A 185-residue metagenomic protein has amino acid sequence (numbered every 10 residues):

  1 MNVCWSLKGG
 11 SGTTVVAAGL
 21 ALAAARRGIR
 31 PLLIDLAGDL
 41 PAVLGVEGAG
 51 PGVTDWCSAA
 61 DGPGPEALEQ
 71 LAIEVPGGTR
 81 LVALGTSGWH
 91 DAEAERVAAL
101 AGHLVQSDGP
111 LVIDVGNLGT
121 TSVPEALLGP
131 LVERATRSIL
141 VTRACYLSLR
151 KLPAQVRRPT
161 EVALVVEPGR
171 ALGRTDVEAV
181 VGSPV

Functional and structural regions predicted by a protein language model:
N2-A37, L104: Walker A/P-loop phosphate-binding motif and the immediately C-terminal alpha-helix
R27-G28, A49, V53-A59, S87 (+4 more regions): Cytoplasmic membrane-interface segments at the C-terminal ends of transmembrane helices
R27-R80: Phosphate-binding loop that captures ATP/GTP phosphates
A67-E69, V75-G85, A92-G102, V115: Flexible loop/N-cap segments at domain edges
L84-S87, S138-I139: Short, basic, glycine/proline-bearing loop/turn elements
S87-E93, G119-P124: Glycine-rich, Arg-bearing micro-motifs that act as flexible, cationic patches
A99-Q106, P110-V185: Conserved catalytic-core segment of NTP-binding enzymes
